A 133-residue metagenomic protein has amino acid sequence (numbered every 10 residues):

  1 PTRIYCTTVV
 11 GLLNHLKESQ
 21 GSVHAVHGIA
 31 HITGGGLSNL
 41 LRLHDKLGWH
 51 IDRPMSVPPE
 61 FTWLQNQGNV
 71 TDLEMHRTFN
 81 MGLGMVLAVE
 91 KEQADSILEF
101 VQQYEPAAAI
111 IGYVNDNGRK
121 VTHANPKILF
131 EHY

Functional and structural regions predicted by a protein language model:
T2-Y133: Glycine-/charge-enriched secondary-structure boundary and capping motifs
